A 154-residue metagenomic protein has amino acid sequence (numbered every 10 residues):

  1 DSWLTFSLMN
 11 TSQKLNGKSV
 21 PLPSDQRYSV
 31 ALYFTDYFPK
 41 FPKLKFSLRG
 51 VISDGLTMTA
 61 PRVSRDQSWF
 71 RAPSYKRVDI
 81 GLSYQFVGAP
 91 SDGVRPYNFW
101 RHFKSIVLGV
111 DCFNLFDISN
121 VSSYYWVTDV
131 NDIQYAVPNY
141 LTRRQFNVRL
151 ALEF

Functional and structural regions predicted by a protein language model:
D1-T59: Gram-negative outer-membrane beta-barrel transporters
S2-L4, V30-L32, L44-L48, I80 (+3 more regions): Transmembrane beta-strands of outer-membrane beta-barrel proteins
K14-P21, S64-F70, I133-P138: Extracellular loop and loop/strand-boundary signature of outer-membrane beta-barrel proteins
P23, T35-Y37, R71, F99 (+1 more regions): Residues embedded in well-ordered secondary-structure elements
S24-V30, S74-V78, K104, T142-F146: Residues that define the transmembrane beta-barrel architecture of outer-membrane proteins
V51-T59, Y84-F154: C-terminal beta-signal and adjacent terminal beta-strands/loops of Gram-negative outer-membrane beta-barrel proteins
V63-D66, F70, V78-S83, D92: Active-site/pore-lining binding-face segments in mid-to-C-terminal subdomains
